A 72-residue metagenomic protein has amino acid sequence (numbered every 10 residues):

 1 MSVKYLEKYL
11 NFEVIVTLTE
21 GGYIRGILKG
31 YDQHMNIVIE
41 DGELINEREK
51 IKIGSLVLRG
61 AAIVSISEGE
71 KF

Functional and structural regions predicted by a protein language model:
M1-F72: Conserved RNA-binding domains used in RNP assembly and mRNA/RNA metabolism
